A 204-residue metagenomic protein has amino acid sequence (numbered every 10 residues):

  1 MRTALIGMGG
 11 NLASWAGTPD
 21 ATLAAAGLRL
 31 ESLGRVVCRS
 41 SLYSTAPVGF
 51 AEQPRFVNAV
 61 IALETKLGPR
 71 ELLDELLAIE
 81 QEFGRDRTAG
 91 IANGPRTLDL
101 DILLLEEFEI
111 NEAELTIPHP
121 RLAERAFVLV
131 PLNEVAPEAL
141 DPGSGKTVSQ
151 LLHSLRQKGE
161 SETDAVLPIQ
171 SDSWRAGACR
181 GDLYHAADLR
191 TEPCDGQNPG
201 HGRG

Functional and structural regions predicted by a protein language model:
M1-L33, S40-S44: N-terminal beta1-alpha1 ligand-phosphate binding loop
M8-G10, T65, N133: Short, structured patches in soluble enzyme cores that scaffold and shape functional sites
R35-C38, A165: Conserved beta-strand segments of alpha/beta enzyme cores
V37-S40, V130: A short, local hydrophobic-aromatic micro-motif
V48-R55, L67-D195, G204: Flexible, gly/pro- and Lys/Arg-enriched active-site loops
